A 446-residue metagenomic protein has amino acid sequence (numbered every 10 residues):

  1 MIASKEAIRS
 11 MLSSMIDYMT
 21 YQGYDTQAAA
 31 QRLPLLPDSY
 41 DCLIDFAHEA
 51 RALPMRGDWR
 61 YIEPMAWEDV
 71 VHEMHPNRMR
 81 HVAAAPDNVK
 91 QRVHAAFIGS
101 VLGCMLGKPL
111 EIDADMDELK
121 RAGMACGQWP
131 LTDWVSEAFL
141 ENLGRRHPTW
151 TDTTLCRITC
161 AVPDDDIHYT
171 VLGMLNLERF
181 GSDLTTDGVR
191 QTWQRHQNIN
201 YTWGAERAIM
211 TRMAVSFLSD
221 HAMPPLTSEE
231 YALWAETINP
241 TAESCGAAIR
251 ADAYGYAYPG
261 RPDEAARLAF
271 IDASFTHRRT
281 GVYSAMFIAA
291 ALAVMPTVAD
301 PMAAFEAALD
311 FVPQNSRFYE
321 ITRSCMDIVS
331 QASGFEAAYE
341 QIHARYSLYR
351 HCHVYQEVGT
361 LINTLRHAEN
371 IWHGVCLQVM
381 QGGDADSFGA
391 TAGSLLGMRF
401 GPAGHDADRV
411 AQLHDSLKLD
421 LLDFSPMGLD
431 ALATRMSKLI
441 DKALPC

Functional and structural regions predicted by a protein language model:
M1-C446: Structured, active/binding-site neighborhoods that engage oxygen-rich ligands
